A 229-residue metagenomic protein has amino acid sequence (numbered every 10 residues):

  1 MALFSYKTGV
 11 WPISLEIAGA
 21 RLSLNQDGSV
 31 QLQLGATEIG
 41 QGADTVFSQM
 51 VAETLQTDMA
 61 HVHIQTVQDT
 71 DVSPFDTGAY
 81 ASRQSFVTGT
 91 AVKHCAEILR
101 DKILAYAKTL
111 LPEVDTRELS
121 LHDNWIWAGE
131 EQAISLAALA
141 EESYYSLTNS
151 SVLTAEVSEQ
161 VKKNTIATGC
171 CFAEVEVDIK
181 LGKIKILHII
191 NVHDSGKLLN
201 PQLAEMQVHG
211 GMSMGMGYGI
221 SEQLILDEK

Functional and structural regions predicted by a protein language model:
M1-K229: Cofactor-binding beta-sheet edge motifs in enzyme active sites
